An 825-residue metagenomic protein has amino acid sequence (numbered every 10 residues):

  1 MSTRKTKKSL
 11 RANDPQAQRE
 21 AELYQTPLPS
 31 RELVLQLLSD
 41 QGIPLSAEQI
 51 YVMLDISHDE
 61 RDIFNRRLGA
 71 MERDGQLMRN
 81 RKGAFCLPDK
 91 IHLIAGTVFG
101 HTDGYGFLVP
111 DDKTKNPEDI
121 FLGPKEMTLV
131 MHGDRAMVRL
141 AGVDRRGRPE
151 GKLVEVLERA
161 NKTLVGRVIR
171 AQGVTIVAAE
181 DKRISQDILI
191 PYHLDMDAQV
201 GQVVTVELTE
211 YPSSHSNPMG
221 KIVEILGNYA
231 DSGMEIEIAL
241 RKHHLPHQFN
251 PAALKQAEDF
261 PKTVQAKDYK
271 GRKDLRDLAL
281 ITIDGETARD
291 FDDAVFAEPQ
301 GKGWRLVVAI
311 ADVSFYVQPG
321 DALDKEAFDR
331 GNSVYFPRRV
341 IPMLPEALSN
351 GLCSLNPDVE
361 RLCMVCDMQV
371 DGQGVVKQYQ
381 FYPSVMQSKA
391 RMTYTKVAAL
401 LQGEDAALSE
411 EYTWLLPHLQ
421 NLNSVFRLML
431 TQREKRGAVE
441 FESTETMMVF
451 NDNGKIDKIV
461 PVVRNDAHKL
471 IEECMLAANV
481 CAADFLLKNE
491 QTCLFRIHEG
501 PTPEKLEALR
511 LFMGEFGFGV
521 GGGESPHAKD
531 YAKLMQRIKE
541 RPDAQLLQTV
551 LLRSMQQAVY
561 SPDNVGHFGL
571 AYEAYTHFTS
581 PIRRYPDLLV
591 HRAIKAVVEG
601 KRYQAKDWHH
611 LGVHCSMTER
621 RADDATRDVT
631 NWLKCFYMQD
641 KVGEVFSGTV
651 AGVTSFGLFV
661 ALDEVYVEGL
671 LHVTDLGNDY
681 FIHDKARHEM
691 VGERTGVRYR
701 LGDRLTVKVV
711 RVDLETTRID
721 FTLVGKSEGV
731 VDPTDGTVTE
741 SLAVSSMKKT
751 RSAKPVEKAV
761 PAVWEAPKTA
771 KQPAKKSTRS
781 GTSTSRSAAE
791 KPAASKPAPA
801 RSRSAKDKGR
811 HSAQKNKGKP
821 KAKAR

Functional and structural regions predicted by a protein language model:
S2-V307, S314-C363, K396-A399, E689-M690 (+1 more regions): Charge-lined substrate channels and their catalytic hotspots, especially those that engage the 3′ end of RNA
V98-G100, V168, T649-G652, R711-D713: Non-cytosolic beta-sheet module surface loops
K115-G123, I184-I190, Y666-H683, V730-G736: A short macromolecule-binding patch
D134, H672-E715, I719, V731-S752: Intrinsically disordered, low-complexity linker and terminal regions at domain boundaries
V138, V206, V653, V707-V709: A generic structural signal for residues embedded in beta-strands
T205, E210-P212, N228, I238-L245 (+9 more regions): Electropositive polyanion-binding surfaces
F659-A661, V710, T722: A structural feature that tracks compact, well-ordered secondary-structure segments with a strong bias toward
